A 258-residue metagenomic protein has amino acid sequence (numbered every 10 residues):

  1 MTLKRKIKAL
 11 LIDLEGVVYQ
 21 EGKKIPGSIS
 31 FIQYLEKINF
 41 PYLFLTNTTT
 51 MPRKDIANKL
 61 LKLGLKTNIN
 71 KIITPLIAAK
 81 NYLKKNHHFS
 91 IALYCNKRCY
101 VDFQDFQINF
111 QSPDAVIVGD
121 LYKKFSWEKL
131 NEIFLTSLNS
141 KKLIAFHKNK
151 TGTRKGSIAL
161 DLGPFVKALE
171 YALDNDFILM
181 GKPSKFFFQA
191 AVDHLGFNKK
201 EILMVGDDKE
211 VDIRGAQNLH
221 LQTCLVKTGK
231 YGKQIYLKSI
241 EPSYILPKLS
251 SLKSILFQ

Functional and structural regions predicted by a protein language model:
T2-I29, Y34-K37, K54-I73, I77-K80 (+1 more regions): Asp-based, Mg2+/Mn2+-dependent phosphohydrolase catalytic module
T48: Conserved phosphate/oxyanion-binding catalytic-loop motifs
M51: Conserved nucleotide-binding/hydrolysis micro-motifs of P-loop NTPases
